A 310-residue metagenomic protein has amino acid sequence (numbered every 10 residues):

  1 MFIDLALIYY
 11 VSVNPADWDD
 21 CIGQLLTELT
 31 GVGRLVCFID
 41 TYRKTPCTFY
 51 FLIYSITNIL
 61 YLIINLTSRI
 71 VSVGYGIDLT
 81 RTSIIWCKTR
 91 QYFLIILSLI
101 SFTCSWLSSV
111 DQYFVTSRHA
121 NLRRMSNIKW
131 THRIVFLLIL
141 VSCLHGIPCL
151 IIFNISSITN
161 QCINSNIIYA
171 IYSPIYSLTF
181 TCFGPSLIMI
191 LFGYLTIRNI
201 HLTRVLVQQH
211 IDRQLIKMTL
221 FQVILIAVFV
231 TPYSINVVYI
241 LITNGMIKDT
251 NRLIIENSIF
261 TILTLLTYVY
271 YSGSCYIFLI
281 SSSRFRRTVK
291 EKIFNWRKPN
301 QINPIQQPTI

Functional and structural regions predicted by a protein language model:
M1-G33: Extracellular N-terminal segment of 7TM GPCRs
F2-D4, L60-V71, L97-S108, F114 (+4 more regions): Fourth transmembrane helix
Y10-C21, T67-T82, Q112, F153-N164 (+2 more regions): Peri-membrane helix termini and adjoining interfacial loops of integral membrane proteins
Q24, E28-T30, C47-L107, I171 (+1 more regions): Extracellular TM2-ECL1-early TM3 structural module of rhodopsin-like
L35-F49, V110-I134, I190-T219, L241-L253 (+1 more regions): Intracellular signaling interfaces of 7-transmembrane GPCRs
I53-I56, F93, L137-L140, F180 (+4 more regions): Hydrophobic residues within alpha-helical transmembrane segments of multi-pass solute transporters/permease subunits
N58, T89, D111, F136-L140 (+4 more regions): Generic structural signal for small/hydrophobic residues in well-ordered secondary structure, especially within
V223-V238, S258-Q307: Seventh transmembrane helix
